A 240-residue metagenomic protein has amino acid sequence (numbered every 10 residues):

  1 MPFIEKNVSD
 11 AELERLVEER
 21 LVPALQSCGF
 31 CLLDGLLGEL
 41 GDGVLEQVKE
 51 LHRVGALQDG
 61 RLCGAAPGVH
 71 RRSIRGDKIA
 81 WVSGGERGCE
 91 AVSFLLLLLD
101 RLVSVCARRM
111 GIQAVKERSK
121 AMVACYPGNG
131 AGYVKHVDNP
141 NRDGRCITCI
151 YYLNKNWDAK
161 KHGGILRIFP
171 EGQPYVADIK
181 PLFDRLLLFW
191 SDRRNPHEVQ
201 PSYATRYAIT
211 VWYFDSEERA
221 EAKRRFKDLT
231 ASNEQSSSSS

Functional and structural regions predicted by a protein language model:
M1-L186, D192-S240: Fe(II)/2-oxoglutarate oxygenase catalytic core
